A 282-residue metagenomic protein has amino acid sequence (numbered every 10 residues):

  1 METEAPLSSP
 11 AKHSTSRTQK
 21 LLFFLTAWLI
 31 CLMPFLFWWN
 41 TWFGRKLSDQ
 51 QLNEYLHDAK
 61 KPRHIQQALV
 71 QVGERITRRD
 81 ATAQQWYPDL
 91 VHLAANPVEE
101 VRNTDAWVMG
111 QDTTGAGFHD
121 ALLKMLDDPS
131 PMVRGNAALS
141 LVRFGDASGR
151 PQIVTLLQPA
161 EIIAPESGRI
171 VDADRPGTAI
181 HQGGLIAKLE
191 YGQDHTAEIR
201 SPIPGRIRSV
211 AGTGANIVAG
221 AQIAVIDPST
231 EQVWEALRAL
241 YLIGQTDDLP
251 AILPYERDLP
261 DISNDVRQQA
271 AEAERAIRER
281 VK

Functional and structural regions predicted by a protein language model:
R17, W42-L56, T77-A95, T113-D127 (+4 more regions): Amphipathic alpha-helical scaffolding segments comprising HEAT/armadillo-like alpha-solenoid repeats
K20-N40: Hydrophobic membrane-insertion alpha-helices, especially the h-region of bacterial N-terminal signal peptides
K60-K61, P97-V98, P129-S130, E161 (+2 more regions): Short inter-helical turns and helix N-cap capping residues of alpha-solenoid HEAT/ARM repeat scaffolds
H64-I65, R102, R134-G135, V233 (+2 more regions): Residue-level detector of extended alpha-helical repeat arrays and alpha-solenoid scaffolds
Q71, V108-Q111, S140-R143, A147 (+2 more regions): Core register positions within helices of long alpha-helical scaffolds
V154-I170, L185-I207, V225-P228: Short beta-strand-turn/beta-hairpin segments enriched in glycine/proline and small hydrophobics that form edge-strand
A164-A179, I207-N216: Short histidine-centered loop motifs in beta-beta connectors
G177-L189, G214-I223: A structural signal for short beta-strand/turn segments enriched in small hydrophobics and glycine
